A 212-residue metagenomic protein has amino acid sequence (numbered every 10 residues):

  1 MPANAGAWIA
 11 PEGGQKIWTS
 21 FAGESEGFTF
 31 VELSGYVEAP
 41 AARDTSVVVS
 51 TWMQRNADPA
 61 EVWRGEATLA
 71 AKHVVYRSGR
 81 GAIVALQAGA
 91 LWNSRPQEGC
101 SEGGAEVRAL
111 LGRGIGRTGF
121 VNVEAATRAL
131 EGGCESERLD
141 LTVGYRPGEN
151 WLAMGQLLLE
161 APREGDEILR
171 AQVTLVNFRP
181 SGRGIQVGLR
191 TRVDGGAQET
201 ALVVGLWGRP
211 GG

Functional and structural regions predicted by a protein language model:
M1-G212: Transmembrane beta-barrel domains of Gram-negative outer membranes and organellar outer membranes
